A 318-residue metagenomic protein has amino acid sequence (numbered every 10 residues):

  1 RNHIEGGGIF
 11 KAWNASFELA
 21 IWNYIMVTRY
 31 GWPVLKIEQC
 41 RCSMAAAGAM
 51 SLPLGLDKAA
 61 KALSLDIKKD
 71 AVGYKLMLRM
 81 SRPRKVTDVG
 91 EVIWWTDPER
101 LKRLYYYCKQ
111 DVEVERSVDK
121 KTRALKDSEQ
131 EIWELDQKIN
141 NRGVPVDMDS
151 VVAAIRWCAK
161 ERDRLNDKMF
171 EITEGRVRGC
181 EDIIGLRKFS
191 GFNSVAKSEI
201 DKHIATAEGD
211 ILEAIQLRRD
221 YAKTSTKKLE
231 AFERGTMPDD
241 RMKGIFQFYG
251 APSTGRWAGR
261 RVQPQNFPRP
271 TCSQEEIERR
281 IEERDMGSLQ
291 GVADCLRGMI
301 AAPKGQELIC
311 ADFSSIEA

Functional and structural regions predicted by a protein language model:
R1-L54, G255, C272-E278, E283 (+1 more regions): Conserved RNase H-like, two-metal-ion catalytic cores of nucleic-acid enzymes
G8-A15, R176-G179, D312: Short glycine-rich phosphate-binding loop at a beta-alpha junction
A12, C40-R41, V146, L308-D312: Short hydrophobic beta-strand that contains or immediately precedes a catalytic carboxylate
N23-Y24, G73, S81: Short acidic, glycine/serine/threonine-rich loops at helix termini
S51, A62-S64, K68, L76-C295 (+2 more regions): Conserved "right-hand" nucleotidyltransferase catalytic core of DNA-directed polymerases
G55-A59: Conserved P-loop NTPase-based nucleic-acid remodeling module centered on helicase motor cores
